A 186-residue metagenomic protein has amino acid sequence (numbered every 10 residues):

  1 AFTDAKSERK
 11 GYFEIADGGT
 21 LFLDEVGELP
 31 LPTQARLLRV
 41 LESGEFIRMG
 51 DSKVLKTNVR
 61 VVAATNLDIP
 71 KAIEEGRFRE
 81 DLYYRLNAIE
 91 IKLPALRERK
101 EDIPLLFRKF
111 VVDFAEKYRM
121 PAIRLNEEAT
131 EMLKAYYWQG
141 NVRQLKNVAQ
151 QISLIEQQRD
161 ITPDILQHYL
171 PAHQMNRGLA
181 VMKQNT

Functional and structural regions predicted by a protein language model:
A1-A5, L125: The feature encodes the conserved inter-subdomain "coupling" segment of ABC ATPase nucleotide-binding domains
D4-A5, L38, A95-E98, Y137 (+1 more regions): Pocket-edge positions in alpha/beta enzyme catalytic cores
K6, M49-G50: Beta-hairpin "wing" of winged helix-turn-helix
K6-E8, F13-S43, V59-A63, K71-D81 (+2 more regions): Conserved AAA+/SF3 P-loop NTPase catalytic/coupling segment centered on the Walker-B
G50-R60, D68-G178: Nucleotide-binding/hydrolysis machinery
A180-T186: Bacterial C-terminal helix-turn-helix
